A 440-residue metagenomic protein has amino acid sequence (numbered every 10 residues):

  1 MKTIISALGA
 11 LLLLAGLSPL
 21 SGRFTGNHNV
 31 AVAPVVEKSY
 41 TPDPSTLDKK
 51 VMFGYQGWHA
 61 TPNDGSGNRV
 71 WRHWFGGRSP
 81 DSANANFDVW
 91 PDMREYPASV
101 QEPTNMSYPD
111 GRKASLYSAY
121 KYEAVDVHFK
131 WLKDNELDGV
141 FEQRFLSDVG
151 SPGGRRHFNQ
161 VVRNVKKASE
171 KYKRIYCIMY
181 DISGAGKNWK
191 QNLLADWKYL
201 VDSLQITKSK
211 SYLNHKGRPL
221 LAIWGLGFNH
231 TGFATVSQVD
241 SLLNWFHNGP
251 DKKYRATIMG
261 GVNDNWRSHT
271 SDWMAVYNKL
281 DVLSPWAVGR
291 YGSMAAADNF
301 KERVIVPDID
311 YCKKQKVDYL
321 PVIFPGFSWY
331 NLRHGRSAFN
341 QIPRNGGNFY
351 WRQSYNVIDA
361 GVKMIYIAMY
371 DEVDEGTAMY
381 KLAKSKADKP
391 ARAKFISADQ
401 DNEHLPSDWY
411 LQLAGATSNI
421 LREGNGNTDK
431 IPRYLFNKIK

Functional and structural regions predicted by a protein language model:
M1-V32: Bacterial Sec-dependent N-terminal signal peptides
N29-K440: Glycan-processing catalytic domains of CAZymes
